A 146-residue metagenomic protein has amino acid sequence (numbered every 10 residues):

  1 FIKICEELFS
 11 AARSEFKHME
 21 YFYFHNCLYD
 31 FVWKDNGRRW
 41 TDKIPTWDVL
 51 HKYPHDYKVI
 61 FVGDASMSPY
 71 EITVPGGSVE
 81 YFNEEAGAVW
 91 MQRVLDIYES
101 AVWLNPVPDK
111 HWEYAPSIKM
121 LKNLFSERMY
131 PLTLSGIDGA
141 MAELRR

Functional and structural regions predicted by a protein language model:
F1-R146: Acidic, low-complexity intrinsically disordered regions
